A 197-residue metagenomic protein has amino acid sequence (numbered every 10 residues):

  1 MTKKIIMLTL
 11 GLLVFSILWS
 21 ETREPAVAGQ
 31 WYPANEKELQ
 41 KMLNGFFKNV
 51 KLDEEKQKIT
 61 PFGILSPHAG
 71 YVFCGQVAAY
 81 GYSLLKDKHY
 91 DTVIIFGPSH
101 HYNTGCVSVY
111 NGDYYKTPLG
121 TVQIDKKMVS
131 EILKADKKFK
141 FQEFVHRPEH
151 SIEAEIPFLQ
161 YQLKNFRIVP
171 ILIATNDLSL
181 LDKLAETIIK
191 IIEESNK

Functional and structural regions predicted by a protein language model:
M1-T2: N-terminal secretory signal peptides that target proteins for export/translocation
I5-F15: Sec-dependent N-terminal signal peptides
E21-K197: Active-site histidine-anchored catalytic micro-motif
